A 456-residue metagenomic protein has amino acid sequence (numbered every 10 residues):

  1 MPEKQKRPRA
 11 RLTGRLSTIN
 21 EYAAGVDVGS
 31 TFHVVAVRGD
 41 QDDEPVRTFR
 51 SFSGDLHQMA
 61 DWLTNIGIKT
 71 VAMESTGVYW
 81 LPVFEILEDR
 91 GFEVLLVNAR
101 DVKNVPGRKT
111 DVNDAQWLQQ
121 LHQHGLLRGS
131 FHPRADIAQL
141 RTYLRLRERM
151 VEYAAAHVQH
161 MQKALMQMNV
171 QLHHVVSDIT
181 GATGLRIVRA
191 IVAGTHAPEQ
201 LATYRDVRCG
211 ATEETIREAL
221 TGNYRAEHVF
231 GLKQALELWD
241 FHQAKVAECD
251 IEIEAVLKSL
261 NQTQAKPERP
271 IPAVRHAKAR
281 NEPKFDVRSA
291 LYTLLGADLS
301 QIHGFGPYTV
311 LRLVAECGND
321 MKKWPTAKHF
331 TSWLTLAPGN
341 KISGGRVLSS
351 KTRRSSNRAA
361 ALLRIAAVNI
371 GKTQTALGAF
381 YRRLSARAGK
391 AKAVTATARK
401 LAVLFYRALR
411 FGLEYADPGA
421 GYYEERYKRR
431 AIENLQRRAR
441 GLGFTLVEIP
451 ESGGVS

Functional and structural regions predicted by a protein language model:
M1-S456: A detector of single, family-specific signature residues that are central to catalytic or substrate-handling motifs
